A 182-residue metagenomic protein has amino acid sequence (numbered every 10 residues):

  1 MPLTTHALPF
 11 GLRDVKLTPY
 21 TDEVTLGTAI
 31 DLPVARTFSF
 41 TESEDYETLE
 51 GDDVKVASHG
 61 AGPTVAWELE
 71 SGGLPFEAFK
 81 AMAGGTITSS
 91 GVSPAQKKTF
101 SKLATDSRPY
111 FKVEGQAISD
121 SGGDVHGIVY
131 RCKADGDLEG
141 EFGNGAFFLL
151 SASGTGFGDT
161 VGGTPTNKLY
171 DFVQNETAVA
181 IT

Functional and structural regions predicted by a protein language model:
P2-A81, R131-L149: Solvent-exposed edge beta-strands and adjacent loop segments that serve as assembly or binding interfaces
L3, D106-S107, G162, T182: Basic/polar low-complexity intrinsically disordered segments
V15-L17, V113, F172: Hydrophobic beta-strand residues in large extracellular and virion-surface proteins
D22-V24, D120-G123, G162-T164: Short, solvent-exposed loop/turn segments that connect beta-strands within catalytic domains and beta-strand-rich
A29, G122-G127: Short, mixed charged/polar active-site loops that provide acid/base catalysis or chelate metal/phosphate cofactors
L49-K55, S89-S101, V179-T182: Surface-exposed ligand/attachment interfaces on beta-rich extracellular proteins
A66-D124: Structured, beta-strand-rich domain cores that present glycine/charged loop surfaces used to bind extended ligands
H126-T182: Mixed-charge, glycine-accented linear interaction segment located at domain edges/termini
